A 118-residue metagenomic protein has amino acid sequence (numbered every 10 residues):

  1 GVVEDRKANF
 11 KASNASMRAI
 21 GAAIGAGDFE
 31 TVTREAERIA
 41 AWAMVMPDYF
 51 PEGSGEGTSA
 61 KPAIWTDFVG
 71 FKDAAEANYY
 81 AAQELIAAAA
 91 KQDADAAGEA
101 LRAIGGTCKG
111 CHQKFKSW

Functional and structural regions predicted by a protein language model:
G1-A103: Extracytoplasmic c-type cytochrome modules immediately beyond a signal peptide or single-pass transmembrane anchor
Q92, F115-W118: Inter-heme linker and motif-flanking segments adjacent to c-type heme-binding CXXCH motifs in c-type cytochromes
I104-K116: The canonical Cys-X-X-Cys-His
